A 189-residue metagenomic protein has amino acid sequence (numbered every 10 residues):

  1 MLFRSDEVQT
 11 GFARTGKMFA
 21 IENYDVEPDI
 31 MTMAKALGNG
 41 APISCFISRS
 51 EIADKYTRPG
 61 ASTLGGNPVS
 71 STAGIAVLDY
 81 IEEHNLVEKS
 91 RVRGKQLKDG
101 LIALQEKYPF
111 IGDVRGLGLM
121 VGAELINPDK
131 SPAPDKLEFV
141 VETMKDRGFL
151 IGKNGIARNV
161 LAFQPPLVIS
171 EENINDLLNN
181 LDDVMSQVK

Functional and structural regions predicted by a protein language model:
M1-K189: Conserved N-terminal phosphate-binding loop of PLP-dependent enzymes in the Aspartate aminotransferase
